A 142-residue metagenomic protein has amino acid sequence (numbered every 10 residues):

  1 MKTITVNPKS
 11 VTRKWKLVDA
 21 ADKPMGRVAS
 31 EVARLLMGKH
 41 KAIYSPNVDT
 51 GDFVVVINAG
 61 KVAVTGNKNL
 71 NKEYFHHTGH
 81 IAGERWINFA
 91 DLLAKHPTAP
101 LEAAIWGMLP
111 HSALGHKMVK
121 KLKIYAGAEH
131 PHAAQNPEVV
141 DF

Functional and structural regions predicted by a protein language model:
M1-E102, A113, P131-F142: Ribosome large-subunit tunnel/peptidyl-transferase-proximal elements
L109-P131: C-terminal structural segments of small proteins and small subunits
